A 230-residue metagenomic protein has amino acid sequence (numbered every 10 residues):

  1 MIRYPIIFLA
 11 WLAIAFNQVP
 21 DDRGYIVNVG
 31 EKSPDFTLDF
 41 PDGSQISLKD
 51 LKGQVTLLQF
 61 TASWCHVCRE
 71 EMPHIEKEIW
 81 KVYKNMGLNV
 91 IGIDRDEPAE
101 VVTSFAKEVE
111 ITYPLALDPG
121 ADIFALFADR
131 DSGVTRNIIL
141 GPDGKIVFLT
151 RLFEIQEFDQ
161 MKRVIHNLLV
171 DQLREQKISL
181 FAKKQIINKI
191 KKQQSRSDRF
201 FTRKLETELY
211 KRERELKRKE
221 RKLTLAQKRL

Functional and structural regions predicted by a protein language model:
M1-Y4: Positively charged n-region of N-terminal signal peptides that target proteins for export
I6-Q18: Hydrophobic h-region of N-terminal signal peptides that target proteins for export in Gram-negative bacteria
Q18-L48: N-terminal "domain-start" segment that seeds a small globular fold
V19, V29, S33, L168-L230: Non-globular targeting/processing and membrane-anchoring segments
L57-L58, V90: Hydrophobic beta-strand anchors of alpha/beta hydrolase catalytic cores
F60-K77: Conserved redox-active cysteine motifs that mediate thiol-disulfide chemistry, especially di-cysteine Cys-X(1-2)-Cys
W80-A121: Conserved segment of the thioredoxin-like fold in thiol-based oxidoreductases
K107-T112, D118-H166: Thiol/disulfide oxidoreductase modules built on the thioredoxin-like
